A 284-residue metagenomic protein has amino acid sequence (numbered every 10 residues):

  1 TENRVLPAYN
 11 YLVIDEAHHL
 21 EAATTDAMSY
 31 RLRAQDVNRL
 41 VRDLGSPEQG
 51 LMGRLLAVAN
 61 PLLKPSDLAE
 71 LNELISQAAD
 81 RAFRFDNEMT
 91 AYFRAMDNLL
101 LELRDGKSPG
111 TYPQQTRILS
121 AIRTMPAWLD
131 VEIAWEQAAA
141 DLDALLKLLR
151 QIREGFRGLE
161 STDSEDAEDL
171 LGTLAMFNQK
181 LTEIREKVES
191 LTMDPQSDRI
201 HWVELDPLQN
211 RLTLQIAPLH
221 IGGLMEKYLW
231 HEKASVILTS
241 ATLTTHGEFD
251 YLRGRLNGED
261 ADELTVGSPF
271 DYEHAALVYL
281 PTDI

Functional and structural regions predicted by a protein language model:
T1-I284: ASCE RecA-like P-loop NTPase motor cores that couple ATP hydrolysis to mechanical translocation on nucleic acids
